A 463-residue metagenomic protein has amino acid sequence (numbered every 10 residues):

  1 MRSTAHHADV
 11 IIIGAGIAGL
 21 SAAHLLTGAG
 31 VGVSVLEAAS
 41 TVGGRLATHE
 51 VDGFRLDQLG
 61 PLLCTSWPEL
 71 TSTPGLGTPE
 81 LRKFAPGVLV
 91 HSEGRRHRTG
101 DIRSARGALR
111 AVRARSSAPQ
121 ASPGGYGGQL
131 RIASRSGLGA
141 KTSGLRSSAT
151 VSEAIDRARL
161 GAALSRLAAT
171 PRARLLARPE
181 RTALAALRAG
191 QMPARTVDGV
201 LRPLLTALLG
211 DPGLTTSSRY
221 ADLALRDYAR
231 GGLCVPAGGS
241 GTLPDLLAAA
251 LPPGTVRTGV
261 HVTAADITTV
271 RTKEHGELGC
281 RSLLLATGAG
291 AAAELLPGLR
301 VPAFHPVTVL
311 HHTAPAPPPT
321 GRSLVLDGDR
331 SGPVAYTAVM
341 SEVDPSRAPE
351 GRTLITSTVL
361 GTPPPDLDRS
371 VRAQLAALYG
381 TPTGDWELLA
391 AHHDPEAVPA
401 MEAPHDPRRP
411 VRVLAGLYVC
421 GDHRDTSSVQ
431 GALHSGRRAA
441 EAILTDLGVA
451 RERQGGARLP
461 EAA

Functional and structural regions predicted by a protein language model:
R2-S3, I102, P345-A463: Conserved flavin/dinucleotide-binding core of flavoenzymes
R2-V35: N-terminal Rossmann-like FAD-binding beta1-loop-alpha1 element of flavoenzymes
T27-V51: Glycine-rich FAD pyrophosphate-binding loop
T48-T73: N-terminal glycine-rich dinucleotide-binding loop that anchors FAD/FMN and/or NAD(P) in oxidoreductases
P61-P68, R174-R181, A185, G190 (+2 more regions): Short beta-strand to alpha-helix junction loop
L70-T73, T78-L214, Y228-A229: Mobile amphipathic helical/loop "lid" adjacent to a hydrophobic cofactor/ligand pocket
L89, T263-D368, A377-L378, L459-A462: Mid-domain catalytic core of redox enzymes that form a hydrophobic substrate pocket/lid adjacent to a catalytic redox
Y220-S282: Helical element adjacent to the flavin cofactor pocket in flavoenzyme catalytic cores
